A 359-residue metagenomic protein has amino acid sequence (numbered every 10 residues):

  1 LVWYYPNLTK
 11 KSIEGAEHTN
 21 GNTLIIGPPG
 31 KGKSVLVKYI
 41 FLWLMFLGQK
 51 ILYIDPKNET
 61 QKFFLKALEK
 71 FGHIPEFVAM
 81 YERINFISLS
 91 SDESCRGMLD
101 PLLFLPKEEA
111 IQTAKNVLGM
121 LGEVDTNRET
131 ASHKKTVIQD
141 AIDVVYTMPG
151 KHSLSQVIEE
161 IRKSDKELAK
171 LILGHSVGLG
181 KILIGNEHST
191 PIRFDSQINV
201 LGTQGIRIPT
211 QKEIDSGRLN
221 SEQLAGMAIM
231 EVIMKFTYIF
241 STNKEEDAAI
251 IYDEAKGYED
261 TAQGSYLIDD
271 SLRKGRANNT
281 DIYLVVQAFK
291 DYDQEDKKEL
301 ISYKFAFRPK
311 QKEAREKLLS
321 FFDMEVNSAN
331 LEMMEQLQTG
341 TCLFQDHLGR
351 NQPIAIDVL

Functional and structural regions predicted by a protein language model:
L1-L89: Glycine-rich phosphate-binding loop of nucleotide-binding enzymes
L1-V2, N58-E82, I87-T280, F289 (+2 more regions): P-loop NTPase motor domains
N7-L8, E14-A16, F64, M98-F104 (+3 more regions): Short conserved micro-motifs at the rims of enzyme active sites and ligand-binding pockets
L42-W43, R273-K274, K297: Hydrophobic/aromatic ligand-binding patch that stacks against planar heteroaromatic rings of cofactors or nucleotides
I51, A249, Y283: Hydrophobic "anchor" residues on beta-strands that sit immediately upstream of conserved functional sites
R83-I87, E295-R308: A short helix-turn-beta junction within AAA+ P-loop NTPase domains corresponding to the substrate/partner-engaging
V286: H-loop/switch region of ABC-family ATPase nucleotide-binding domains
Q311-F322: Conserved beta-strand-loop-alpha-helix hinge in the C-terminal portion of ABC ATPase nucleotide-binding domains
